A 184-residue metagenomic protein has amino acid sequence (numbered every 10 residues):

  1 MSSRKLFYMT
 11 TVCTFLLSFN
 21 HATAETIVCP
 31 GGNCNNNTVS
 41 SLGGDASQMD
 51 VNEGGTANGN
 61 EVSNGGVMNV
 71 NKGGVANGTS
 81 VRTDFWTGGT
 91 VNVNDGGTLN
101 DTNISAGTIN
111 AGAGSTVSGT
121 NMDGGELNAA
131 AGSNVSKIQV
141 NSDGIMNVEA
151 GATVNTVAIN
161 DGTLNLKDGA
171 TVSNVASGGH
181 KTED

Functional and structural regions predicted by a protein language model:
M1-A24: Gram-negative bacterial Sec-dependent N-terminal signal peptides
S2-S3, S80, G179: Intrinsically disordered, low-complexity sequence elements enriched in Ser/Thr/Gly/Pro
E25, G32-N37, D45-M49, E53-N60 (+13 more regions): The right-handed parallel beta-helix/beta-solenoid scaffold, focusing on the short coil/turn and N-cap positions
R82-D84: Glycine-centric low-complexity repeats
